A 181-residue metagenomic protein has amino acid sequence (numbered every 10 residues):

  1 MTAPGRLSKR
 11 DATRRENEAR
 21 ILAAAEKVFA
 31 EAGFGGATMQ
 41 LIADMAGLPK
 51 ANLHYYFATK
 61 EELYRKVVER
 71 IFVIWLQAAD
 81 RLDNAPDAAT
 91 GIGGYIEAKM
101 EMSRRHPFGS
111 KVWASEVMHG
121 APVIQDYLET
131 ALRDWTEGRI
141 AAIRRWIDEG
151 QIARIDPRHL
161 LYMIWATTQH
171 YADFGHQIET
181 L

Functional and structural regions predicted by a protein language model:
M1-E16, A23: N-terminal intrinsically disordered/low-complexity leader segments
N17, K60, V67, I71 (+4 more regions): Hydrophobic/aromatic residues within well-ordered alpha-helical segments
R20, V28-E62, K66: Helix-turn-helix
R65-G94, T136-I143: Amphipathic alpha-helical linker/stalk segments
R70, I74, M102, H106 (+3 more regions): Phosphate/oxyanion-binding loops and surfaces in catalytic or ligand/nucleic-acid-binding neighborhoods
V73-L76, P122-E149, H159, A172: Amphipathic alpha-helical packing segments from all-alpha helical-bundle domains
D80-K111, E149, A153-I164: Hydrophobic alpha-helical connector segments
R104-D126, F174-T180: Amphipathic alpha-helical segments used for helix-helix packing
